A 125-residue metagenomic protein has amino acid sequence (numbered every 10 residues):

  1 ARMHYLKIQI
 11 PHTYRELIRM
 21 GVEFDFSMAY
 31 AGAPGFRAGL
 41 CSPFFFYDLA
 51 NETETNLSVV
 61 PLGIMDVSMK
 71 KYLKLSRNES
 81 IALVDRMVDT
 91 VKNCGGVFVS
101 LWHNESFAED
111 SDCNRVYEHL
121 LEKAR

Functional and structural regions predicted by a protein language model:
R2-V91: Active-site-adjacent pocket scaffolds in enzyme catalytic domains
N78-R125: C-terminal domain-boundary segment and adjacent tail
